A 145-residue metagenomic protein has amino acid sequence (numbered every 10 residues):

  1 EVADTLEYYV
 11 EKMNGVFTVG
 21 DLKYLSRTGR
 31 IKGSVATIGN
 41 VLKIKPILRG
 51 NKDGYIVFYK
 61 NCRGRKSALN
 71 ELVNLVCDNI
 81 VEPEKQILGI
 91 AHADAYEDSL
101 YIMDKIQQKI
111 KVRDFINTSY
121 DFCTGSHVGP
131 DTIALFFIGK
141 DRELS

Functional and structural regions predicted by a protein language model:
E1-S145: Mixed-charge interfacial surface used for oligomerization/domain docking and macromolecular partner engagement
